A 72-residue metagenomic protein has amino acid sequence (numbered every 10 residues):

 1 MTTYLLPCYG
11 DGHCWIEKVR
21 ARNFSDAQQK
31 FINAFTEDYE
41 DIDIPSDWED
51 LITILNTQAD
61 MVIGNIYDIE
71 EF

Functional and structural regions predicted by a protein language model:
M1-H13: Short aromatic-glycine-(Arg/Gly/Cys) micro-motifs in beta-strand/loop hairpins
G10-G12, D26, T57-Q58: Residue-level signal for the start and early helices of compact helical domains
H13-N23: A short, exposed loop/beta-hairpin motif centered on an aromatic-Gly-Thr core
A27-F31: Short amphipathic, charge-patterned alpha-helical segments
N33-F72: Short, mixed-charge low-complexity intrinsically disordered segments
